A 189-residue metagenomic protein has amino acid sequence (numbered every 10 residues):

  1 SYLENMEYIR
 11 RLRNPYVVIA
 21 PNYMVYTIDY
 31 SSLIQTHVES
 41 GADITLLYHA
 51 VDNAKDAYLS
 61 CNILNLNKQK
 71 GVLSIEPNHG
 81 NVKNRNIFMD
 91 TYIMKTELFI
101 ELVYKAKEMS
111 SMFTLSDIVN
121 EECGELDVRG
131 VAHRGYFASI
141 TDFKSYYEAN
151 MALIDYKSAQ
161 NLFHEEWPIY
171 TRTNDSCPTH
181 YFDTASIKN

Functional and structural regions predicted by a protein language model:
S1-R13: Short phosphate-binding loop-to-helix
V17: Short aromatic/hydrophobic "clamp" motif used to bind/position activated sugar donors
A20-P21: Active-site acidic Asp-centered loop
V25-Y26, A138: Glycine-/small-residue-rich active-site loops that bind phosphorylated ligands and cofactors
T27-L102: Conserved core of the sugar-phosphate nucleotidyltransferase
E97, A106-N189: Left-handed beta-helix
